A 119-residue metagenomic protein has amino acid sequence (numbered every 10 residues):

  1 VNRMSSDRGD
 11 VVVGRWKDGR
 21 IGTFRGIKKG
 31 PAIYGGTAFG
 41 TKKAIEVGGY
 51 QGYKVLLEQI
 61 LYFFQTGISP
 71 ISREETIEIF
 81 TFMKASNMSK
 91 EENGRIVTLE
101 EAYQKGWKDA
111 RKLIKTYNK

Functional and structural regions predicted by a protein language model:
V1-I21, R25-P31, E74-T81: Rossmann-like dinucleotide-binding domain that binds NAD(P)(H)
D10, Y34, R95: Residues that flank catalytic or metal-binding motifs in active/ligand-binding sites
R15-K17, Q65-K119: C-terminal helix-rich "cap/oligomerization" subdomain common to oxidoreductases
D18-I21, T41-I45, R95: Short acidic/polar mixed-charge low-complexity motifs
G30-I68: Interdomain hinge/lid region at the active-site interface of Rossmann-like NAD(P)-dependent oxidoreductases
